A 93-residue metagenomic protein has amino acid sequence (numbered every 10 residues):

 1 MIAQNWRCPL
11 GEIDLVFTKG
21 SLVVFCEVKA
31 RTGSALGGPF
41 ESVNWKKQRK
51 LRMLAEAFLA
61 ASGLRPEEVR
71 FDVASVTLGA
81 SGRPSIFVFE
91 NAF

Functional and structural regions predicted by a protein language model:
M1-C8: A short acidic/basic microdomain associated with nuclease active sites
I2, C26, F89: Hydrophobic residues at beta-strand termini and immediately following loops that shape nucleotide-binding pockets
N5, K29, D72-A74: Solvent-exposed beta-strand sheet faces enriched in polar/charged residues
P9-G11, G82: Short acidic/glycine-enriched loop/turn segments that link adjacent beta-strands
G11, L22-V24, D72, F87: Protein kinase-like catalytic core scaffold
I13-L36, V43, L51: Conserved catalytic cores of phosphodiester-cleaving nucleases, focusing on short active-site segments
A35-E67: Mid-chain, well-packed structural core segment of small domains
A61-F93: Domain-level recognition of nuclease-like catalytic cores that cleave nucleotide substrates
